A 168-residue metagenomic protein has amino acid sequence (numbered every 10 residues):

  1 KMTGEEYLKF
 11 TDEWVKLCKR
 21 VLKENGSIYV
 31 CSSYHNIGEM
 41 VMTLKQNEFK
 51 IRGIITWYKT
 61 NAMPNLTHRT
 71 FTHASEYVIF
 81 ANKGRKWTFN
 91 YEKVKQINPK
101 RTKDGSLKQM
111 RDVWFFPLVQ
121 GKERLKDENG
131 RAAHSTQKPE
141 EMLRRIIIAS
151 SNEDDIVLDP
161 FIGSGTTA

Functional and structural regions predicted by a protein language model:
K1-A168: Core catalytic lobe of class I
